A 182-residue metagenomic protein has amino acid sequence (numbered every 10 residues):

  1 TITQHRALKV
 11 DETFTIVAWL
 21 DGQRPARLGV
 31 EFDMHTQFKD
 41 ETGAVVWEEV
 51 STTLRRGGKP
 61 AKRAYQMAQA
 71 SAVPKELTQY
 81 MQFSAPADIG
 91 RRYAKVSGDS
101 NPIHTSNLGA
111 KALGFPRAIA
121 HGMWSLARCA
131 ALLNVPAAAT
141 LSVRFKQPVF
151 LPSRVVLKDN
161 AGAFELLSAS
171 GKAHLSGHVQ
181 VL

Functional and structural regions predicted by a protein language model:
T1, P60-V135: Hot-dog-fold acyl-thioester-processing enzymes
T1-L20, L28-V30, G114-P116, H121 (+1 more regions): Hydrophobic beta-strand-centered segment that forms part of the acyl-chain substrate-binding groove
H5-A85, L151, K158-L182: HotDog/MaoC-like acyl-thioester-processing domains
